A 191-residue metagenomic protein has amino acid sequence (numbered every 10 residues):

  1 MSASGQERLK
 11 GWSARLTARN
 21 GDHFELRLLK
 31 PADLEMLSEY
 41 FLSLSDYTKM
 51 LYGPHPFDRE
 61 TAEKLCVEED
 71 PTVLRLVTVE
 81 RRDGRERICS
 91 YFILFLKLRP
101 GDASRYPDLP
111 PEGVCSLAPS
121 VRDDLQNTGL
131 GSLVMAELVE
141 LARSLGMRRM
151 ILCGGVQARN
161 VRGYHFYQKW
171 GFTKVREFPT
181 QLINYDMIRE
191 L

Functional and structural regions predicted by a protein language model:
M1-N20: Short acidic N-proximal helix/loop "leader" segments that mark the beginning of a domain or an inter-domain linker
H23-M36: A short beta-loop-alpha structural element at the N-terminal edge of CoA-dependent acyl/N-acetyltransferase catalytic
L29, P119-V121, V156: Hydrophobic adenine-recognition pocket in adenosine-nucleotide-binding enzymes
M50, P54-D124: Acetyl-CoA-dependent GNAT
P110, S120, D124, L133-R149: Conserved acyl-CoA
Q126, I151-Y164, T180-N184, I188: Conserved beta-strand-loop-alpha-helix junction that forms the acyl-donor binding cleft
G129: Glycine-rich phosphate-binding loop
S132, S144-M147, V156-R176: Conserved active-site alpha-helix within GNAT-family acetyltransferase domains
